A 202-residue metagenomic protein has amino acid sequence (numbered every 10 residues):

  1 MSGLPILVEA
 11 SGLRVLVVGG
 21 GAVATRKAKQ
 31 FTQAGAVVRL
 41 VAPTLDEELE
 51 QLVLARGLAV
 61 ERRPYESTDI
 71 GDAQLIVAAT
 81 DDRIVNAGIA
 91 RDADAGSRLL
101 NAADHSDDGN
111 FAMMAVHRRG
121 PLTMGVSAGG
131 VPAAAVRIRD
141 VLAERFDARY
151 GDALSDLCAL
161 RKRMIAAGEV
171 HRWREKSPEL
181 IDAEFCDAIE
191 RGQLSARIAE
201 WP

Functional and structural regions predicted by a protein language model:
M1-T44, L49-V53: Hydrophobic, well-ordered beta-alpha structural blocks that scaffold small-molecule cofactor pockets
G12, G71-A73: Alpha-helix C-terminal capping/helix-to-coil transition sites in glycosyltransferase folds
G35-R39, A73-R83, P121-G130, E144: Short beta-strand and adjoining strand-loop segment in the mid-core of the Rossmann-like NAD(P)-dependent dehydrogenase
A42, V60-P64, D104: Short loop/edge segments at beta-strand edges and connector loops that shape dinucleotide/nucleotide cofactor-binding
Q51-G71: Glycine-rich, highly charged phosphate/nucleotide-binding loops
L75-D81, N86-A112: ADP-ribose/adenylate-binding Rossmann-like module
L99-G151: E1/E1-like adenylate-forming module used to activate ubiquitin-like modifiers and sulfur-carrier proteins
G129-P202: An accessory alpha-helical subdomain
